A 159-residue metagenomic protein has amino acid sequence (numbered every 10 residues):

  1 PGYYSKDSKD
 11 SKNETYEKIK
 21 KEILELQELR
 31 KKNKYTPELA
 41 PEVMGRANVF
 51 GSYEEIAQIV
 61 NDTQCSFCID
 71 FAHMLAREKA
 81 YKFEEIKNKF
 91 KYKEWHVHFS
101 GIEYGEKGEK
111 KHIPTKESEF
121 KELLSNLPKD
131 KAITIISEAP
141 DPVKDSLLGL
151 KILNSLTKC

Functional and structural regions predicted by a protein language model:
P1-I69, A76: Active-site acidic/histidine proton-transfer and metal-coordination neighborhood in alpha/beta enzyme cores
D62-F71, L75-C159: Histidine-acidic metal/acid-base catalytic patches
